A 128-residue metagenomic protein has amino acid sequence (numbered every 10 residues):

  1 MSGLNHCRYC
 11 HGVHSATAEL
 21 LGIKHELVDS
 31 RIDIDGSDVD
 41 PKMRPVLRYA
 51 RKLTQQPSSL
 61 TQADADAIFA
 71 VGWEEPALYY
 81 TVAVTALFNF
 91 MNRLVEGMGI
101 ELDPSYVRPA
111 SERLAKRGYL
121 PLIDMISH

Functional and structural regions predicted by a protein language model:
M1-H128: Hydrophobic alpha-helical segments
